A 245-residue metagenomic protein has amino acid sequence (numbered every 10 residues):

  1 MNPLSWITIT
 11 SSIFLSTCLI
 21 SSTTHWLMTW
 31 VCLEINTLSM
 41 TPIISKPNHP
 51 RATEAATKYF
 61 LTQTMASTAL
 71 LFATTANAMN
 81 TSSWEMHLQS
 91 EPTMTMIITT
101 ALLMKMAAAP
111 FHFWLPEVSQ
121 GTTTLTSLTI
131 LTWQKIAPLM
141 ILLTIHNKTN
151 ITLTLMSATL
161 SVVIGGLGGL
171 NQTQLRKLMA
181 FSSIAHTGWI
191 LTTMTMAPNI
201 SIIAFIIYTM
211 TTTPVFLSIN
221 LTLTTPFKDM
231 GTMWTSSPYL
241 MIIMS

Functional and structural regions predicted by a protein language model:
M1-S245: Core, highly hydrophobic multi-pass alpha-helical transmembrane subunits of bioenergetic inner membranes
